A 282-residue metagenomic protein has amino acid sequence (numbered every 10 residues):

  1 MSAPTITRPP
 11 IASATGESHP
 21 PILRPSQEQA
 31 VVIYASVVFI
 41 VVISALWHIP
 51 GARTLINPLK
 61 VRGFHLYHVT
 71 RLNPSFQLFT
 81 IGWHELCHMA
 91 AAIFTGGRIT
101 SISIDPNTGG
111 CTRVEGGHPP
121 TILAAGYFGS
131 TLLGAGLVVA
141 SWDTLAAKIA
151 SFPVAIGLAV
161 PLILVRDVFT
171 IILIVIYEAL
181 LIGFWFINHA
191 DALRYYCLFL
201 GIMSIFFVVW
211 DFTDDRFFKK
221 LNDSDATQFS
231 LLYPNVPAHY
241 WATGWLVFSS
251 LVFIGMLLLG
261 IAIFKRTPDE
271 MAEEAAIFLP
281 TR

Functional and structural regions predicted by a protein language model:
M1-N57, H65-T70: Topogenic membrane-insertion module of multi-pass membrane proteins
G16, P21-Y34, P153-G183: Alpha-helical transmembrane segments and their immediate interhelical/interface regions in integral membrane proteins
P50-P120: Small-residue-rich helix-interface/hinge motifs
A52, G116-P119, V139-L145, L162-I171 (+1 more regions): Membrane-interface helix caps and helix-loop-helix hairpins in membrane proteins
H84, G126, F229: Divalent metal-coordination and catalytic microenvironments
I93-A159: Membrane-embedded helix-turn/re-entrant segments that form the catalytic/gating core of multi-pass membrane enzymes
L164-R282: C-terminal membrane-associated helical module and adjoining short loops/tails
